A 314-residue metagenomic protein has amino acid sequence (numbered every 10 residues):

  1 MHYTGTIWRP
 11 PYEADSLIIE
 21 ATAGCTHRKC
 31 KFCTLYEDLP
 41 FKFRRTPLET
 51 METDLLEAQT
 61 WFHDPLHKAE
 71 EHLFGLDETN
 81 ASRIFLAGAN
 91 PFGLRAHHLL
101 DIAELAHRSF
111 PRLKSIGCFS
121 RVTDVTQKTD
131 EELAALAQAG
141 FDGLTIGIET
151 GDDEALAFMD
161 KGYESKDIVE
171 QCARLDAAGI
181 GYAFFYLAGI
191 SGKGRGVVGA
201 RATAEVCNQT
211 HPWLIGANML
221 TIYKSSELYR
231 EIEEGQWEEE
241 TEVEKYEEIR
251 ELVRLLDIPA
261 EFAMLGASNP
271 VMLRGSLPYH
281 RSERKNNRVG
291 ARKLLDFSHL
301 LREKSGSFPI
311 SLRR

Functional and structural regions predicted by a protein language model:
M1-E13, N208-R314: Auxiliary Fe-S-binding modules of radical SAM enzymes
T6-T53, E57-W61: Canonical Radical SAM [4Fe-4S] cluster-binding loop centered on the CxxxCxxC motif and its immediate flanking residues
L17-I19, I84, I116-C118, L144-I146 (+3 more regions): Hydrophobic faces of well-ordered beta-strands that scaffold small-molecule active sites in alpha/beta enzyme cores
C25, C33, M51, L86 (+5 more regions): Conserved, mostly hydrophobic/aromatic
M51, L99, T129, I168-V169 (+3 more regions): Aromatic/hydrophobic pocket-lining residues that form the small-molecule binding cavity in soluble enzyme cores
A58-A177: Conserved SAM/AdoMet-binding glycine-rich loop
T123, G147, G151-A157, L175-G199 (+2 more regions): Conserved strand-turn element in the central/C-terminal portion of the radical SAM core barrel that lines
K128-L133, S191-Q209: Catalytic cores of alpha/beta
